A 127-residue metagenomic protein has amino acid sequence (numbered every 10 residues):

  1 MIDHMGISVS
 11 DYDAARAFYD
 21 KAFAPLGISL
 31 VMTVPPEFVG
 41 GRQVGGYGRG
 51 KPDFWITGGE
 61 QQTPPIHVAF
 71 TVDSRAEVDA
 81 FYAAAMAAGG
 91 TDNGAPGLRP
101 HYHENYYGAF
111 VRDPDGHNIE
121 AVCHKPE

Functional and structural regions predicted by a protein language model:
M1-D3: Extreme N-terminal starter segment of soluble prokaryotic enzymes
S8-K51: Core segments of cupin and vicinal oxygen chelate
D11-A14, A69-P114: Vicinal oxygen chelate
E37-G41, Q62, Y102-N105: Short acidic/glycine-enriched loop/turn segments that link adjacent beta-strands
G41-D73, E77-Y82: Long, continuous compositionally biased terminal/linker segments
P100-H101, H124-E127: A short acidic/small-residue loop/turn micro-motif
H117: Conserved Rossmann-like nucleotide-cofactor binding loop
E120-A121: Short glycine-/small-residue motifs
